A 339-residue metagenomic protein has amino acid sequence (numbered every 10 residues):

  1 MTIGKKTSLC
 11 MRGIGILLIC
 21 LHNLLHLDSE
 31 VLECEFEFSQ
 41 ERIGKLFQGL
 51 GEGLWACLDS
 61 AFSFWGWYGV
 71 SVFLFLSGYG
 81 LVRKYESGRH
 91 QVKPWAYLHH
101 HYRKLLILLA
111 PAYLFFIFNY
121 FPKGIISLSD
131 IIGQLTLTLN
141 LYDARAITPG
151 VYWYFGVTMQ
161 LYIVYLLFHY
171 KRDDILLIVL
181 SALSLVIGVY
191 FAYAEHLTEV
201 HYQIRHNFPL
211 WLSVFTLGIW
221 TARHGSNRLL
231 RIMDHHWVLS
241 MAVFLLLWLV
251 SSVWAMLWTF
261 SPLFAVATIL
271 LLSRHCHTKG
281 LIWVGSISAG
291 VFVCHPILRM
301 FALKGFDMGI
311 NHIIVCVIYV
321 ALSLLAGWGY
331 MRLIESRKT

Functional and structural regions predicted by a protein language model:
M1-V186, I287, M308-T339: Membrane-cytosol interface segments of multi-pass membrane proteins, especially ER/Golgi lipid-handling enzymes
L17-L24, L135-L141, S181-H196, L239-V253 (+1 more regions): Aromatic-anchored segments of alpha-helical transmembrane domains
C57-V70, D143-V157, Y193-L217, F244-A267 (+2 more regions): Interfacial loop-to-helix transition and helix-capping segments at the boundaries of transmembrane helices
H90-W95, Y113-N119, T136-A146, Y193-H201 (+4 more regions): Short juxtamembrane and helix-loop transition motifs at transmembrane-helix boundaries in membrane proteins
V164-H169, L176-W220: Loop-centered beta-sheet repeat module
D173-L180, L230-L239: Membrane-interfacial entry segments at the cytosolic side of transmembrane helices
F215, S240-K338: Alpha-helical transmembrane segments of multi-pass integral membrane proteins
